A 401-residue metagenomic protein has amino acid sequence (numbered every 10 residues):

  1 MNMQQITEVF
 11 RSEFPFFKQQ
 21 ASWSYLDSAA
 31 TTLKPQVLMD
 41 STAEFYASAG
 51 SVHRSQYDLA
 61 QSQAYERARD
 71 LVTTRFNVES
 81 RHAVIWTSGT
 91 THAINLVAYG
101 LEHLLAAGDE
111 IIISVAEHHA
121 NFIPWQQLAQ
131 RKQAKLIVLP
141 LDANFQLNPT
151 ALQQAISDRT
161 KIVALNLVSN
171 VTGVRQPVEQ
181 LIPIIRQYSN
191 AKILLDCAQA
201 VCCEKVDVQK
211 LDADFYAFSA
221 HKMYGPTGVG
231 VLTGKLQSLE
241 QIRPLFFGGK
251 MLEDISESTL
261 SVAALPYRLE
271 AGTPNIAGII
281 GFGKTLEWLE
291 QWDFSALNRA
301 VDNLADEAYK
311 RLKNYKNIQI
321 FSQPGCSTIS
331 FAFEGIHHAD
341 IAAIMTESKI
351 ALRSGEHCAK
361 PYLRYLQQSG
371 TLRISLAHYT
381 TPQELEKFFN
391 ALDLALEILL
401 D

Functional and structural regions predicted by a protein language model:
M1-D401: Pyridoxal 5′-phosphate
